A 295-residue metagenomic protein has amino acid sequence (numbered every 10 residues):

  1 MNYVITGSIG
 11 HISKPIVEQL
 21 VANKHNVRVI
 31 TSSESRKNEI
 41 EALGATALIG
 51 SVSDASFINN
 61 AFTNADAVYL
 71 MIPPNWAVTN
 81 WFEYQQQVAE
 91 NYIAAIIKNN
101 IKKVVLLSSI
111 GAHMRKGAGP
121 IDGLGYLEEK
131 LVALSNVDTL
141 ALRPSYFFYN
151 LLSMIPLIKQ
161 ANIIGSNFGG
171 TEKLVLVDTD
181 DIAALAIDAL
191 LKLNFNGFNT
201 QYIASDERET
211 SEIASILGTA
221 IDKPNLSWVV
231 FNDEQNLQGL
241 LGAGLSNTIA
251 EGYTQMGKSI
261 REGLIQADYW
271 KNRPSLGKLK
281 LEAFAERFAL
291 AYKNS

Functional and structural regions predicted by a protein language model:
N2-R28, S32-S35, E39, S53-S56 (+5 more regions): Oxidoreductase cofactor-interface core, primarily capturing Rossmann-like NAD(P)-dependent enzymes
G50: Cofactor-binding loops of NAD(P)H-dependent oxidoreductases, dominated by short-chain dehydrogenase/reductases
N59, E90-I93, T179-I187, K278-A289: Short, amphipathic alpha-helical "lid/cap" segments that border enzyme active or binding sites
F82-V88: Glycine-rich anion/phosphate-binding loops
A89, L124, L151-M154, T210 (+2 more regions): A general structural signal for well-ordered alpha-helical segments in protein cores
A220, E234-S295: A hydrophobic C-terminal alpha-helical subdomain
